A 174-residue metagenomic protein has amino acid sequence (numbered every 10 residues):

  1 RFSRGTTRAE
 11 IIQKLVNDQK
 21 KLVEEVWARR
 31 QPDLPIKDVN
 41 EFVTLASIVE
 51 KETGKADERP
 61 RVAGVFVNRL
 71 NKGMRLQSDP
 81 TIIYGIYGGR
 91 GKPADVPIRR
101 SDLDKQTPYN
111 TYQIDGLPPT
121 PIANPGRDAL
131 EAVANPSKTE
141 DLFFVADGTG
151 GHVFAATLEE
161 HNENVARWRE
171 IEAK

Functional and structural regions predicted by a protein language model:
R1-K174: Bacterial extracytoplasmic/cell-wall-associated proteins, especially those involved in peptidoglycan
